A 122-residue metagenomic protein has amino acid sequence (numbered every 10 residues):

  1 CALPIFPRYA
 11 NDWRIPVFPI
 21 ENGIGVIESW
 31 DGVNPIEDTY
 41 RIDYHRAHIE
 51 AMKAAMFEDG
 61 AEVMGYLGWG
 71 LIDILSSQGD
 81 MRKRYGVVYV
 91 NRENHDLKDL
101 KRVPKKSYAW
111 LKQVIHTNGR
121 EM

Functional and structural regions predicted by a protein language model:
C1-L3: Short, small-residue-biased leader/transition segments that mark boundaries at the very start of proteins
I5-W13, K53-A54: Short amphipathic alpha-helices and their capping/turn segments at secondary-structure boundaries
P19-I20: Short acidic/histidine-rich active-site segments
I27-E37, Y44-A47, A51, A55-E58 (+1 more regions): Aromatic-rich peripheral "rim/lid" segments of glycoside hydrolase catalytic domains that contact and position glycan
